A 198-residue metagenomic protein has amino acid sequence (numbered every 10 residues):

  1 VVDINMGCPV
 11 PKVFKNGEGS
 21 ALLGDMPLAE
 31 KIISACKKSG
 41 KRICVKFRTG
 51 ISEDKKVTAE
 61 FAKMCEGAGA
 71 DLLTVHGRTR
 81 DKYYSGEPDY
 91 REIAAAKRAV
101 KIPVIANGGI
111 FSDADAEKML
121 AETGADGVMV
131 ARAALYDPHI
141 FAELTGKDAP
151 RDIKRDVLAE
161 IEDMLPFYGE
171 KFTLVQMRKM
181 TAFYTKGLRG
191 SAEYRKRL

Functional and structural regions predicted by a protein language model:
V1-E18, M26-P103, E117, E122-T123: Alpha/beta enzyme core
L23: Aromatic- and acidic-residue-enriched carbohydrate-binding clefts of CAZyme catalytic domains
D54-L72, R91, A95-A106, I110-R197: Alpha/beta catalytic cores of nucleotide-metabolism and tRNA/nucleoside-modifying enzymes
